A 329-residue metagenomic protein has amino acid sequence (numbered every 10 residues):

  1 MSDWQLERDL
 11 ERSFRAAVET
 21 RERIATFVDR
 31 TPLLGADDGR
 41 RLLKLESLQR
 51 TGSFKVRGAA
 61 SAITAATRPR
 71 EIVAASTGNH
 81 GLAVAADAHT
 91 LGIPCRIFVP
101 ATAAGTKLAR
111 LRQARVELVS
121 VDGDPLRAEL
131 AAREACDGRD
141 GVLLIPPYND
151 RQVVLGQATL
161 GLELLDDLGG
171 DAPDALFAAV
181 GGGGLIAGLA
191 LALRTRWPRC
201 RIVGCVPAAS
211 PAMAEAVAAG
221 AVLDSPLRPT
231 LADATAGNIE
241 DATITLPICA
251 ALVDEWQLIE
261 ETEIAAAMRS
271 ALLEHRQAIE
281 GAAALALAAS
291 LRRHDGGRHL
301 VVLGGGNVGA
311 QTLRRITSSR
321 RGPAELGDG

Functional and structural regions predicted by a protein language model:
M1-G329: PLP-dependent amino-acid enzyme catalytic core
